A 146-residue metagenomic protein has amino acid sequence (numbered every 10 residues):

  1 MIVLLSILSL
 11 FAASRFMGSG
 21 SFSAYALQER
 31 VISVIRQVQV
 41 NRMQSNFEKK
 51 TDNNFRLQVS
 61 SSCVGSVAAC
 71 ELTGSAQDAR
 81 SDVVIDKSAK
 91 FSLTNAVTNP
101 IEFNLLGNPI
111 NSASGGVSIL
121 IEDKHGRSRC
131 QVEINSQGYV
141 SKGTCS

Functional and structural regions predicted by a protein language model:
M1-F16: N-terminal single-pass transmembrane signal-anchor helix
S21-K50: Membrane-proximal N-terminal amphipathic helix
M43-Q44, E102-N104, Q131: Conserved functional hotspots that engage anionic ligands or polymers and/or phospholipid headgroups
K49-L106: Type IV pilin-like appendage domain
K50, S112, H125-R127: A cross-taxa feature marking solvent-exposed loop/turn segments within ectodomains of secreted and single-pass membrane
S62, A113-I119: Short, hydrophobic/aromatic-rich segments at coil-to-beta transitions
N108, V117-S118, K124-S146: Low-complexity, S/T/G/P-rich flexible repeat/linker segments used as non-globular hinges and stalks within
